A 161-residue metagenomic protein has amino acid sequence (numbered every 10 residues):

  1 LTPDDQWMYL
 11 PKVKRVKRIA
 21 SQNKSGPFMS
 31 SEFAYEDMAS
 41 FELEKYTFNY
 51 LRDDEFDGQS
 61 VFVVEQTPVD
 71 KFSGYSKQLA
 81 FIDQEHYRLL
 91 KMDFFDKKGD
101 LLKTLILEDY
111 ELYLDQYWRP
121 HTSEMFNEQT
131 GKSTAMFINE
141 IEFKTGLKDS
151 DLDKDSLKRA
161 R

Functional and structural regions predicted by a protein language model:
L1, S21-Q22: "Short basic amphipathic alpha-helical interaction patches in structured regions
L1-K12, N49: N-terminal mature ectodomain segment of secretory-pathway/periplasmic proteins
D5, K17-I19, G26-F28, A34-F41 (+1 more regions): Gly/Pro-enriched, hydrophobic low-complexity segments that function as extracytoplasmic propeptides/linkers
K12-V13, Q22: Short, flexible active-site-adjacent loop segments at beta-strand->alpha-helix junctions, enriched in small/polar
A20, R52: Short loop/edge segments at beta-strand edges and connector loops that shape dinucleotide/nucleotide cofactor-binding
S40-Y46, D53: Surface-exposed beta-loop interaction hotspot
N49-L51, F95: Active-site cradle of extracellular carbohydrate-active enzymes
A160-R161: Short, solvent-exposed mixed-charge patches
